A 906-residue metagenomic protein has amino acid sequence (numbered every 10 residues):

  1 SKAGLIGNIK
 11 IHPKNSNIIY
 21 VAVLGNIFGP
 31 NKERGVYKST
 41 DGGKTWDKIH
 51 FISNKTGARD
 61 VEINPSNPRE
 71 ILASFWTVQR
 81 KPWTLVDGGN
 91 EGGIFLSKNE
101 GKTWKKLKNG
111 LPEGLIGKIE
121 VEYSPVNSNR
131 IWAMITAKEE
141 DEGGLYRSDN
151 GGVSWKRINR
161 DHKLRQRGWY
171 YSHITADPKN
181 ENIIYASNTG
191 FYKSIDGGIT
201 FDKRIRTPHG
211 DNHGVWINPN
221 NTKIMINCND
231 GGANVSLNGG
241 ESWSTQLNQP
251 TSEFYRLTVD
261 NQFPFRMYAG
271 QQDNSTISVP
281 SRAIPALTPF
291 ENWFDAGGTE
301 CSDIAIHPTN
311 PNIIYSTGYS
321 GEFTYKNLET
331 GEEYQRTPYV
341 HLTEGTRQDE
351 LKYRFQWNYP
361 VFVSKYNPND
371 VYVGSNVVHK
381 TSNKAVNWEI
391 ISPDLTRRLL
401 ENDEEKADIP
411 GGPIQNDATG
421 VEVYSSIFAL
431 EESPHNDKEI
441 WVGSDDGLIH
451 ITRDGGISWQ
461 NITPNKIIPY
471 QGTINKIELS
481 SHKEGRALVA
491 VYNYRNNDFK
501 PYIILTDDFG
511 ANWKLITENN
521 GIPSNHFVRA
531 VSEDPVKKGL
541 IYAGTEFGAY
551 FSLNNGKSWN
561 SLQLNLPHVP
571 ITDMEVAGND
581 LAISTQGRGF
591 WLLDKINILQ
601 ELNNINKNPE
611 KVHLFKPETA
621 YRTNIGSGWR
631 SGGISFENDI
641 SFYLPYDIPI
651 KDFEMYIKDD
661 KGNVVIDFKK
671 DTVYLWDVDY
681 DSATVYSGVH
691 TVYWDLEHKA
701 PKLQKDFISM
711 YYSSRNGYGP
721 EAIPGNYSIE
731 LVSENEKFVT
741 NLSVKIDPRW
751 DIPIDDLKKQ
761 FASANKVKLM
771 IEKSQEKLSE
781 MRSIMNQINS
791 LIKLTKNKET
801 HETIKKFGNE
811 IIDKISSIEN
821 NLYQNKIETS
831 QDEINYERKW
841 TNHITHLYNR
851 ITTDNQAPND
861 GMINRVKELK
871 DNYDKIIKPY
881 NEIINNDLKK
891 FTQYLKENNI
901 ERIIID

Functional and structural regions predicted by a protein language model:
S1-W629, S635, S641-Y643: Beta-propeller blade termini and top-face loops
Y470, I522-S524, V664-Y718: Glycine-centered tight-turn motifs at strand-turn-strand junctions
I598-I625, N741-K773: Low-complexity, Pro/Ser/Thr- and charge-rich linker/hinge segments at domain boundaries
T623-E654, K658-D659, V689-Y693, A764 (+1 more regions): Contiguous beta-strand segments within globular domains
I650-K670, L731: Extended low-complexity, serine/threonine- and proline-enriched intrinsically disordered segments
A700-Q704, S733-T740: Short acidic/polar inter-strand loop motif in beta-rich domains
L742, Q775-D906: Mature extracytoplasmic or organellar-lumen-exposed domains after removal of signal/transit peptides
